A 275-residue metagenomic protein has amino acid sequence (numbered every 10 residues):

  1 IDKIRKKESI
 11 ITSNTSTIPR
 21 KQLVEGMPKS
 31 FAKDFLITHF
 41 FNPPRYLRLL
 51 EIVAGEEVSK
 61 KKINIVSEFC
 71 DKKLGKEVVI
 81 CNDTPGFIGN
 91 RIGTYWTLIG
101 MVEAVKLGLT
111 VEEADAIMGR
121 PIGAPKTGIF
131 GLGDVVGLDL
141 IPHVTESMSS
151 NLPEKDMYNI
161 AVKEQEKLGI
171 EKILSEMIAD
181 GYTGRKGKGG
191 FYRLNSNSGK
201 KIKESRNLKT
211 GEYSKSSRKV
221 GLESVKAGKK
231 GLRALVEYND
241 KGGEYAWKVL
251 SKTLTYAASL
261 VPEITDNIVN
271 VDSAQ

Functional and structural regions predicted by a protein language model:
I1-Q275: N-terminal glycine-rich phosphate-binding loop for ADP-containing cofactors
